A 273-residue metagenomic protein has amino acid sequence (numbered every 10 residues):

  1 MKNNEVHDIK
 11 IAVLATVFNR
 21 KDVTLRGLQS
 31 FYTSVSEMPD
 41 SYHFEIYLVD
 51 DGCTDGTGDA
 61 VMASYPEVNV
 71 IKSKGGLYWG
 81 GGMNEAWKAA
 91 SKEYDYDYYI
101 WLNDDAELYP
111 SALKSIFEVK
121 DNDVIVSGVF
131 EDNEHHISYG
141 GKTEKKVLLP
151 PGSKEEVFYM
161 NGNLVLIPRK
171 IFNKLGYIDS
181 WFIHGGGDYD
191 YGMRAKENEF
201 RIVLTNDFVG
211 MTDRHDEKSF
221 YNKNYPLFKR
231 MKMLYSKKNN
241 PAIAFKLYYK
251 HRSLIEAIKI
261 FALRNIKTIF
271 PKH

Functional and structural regions predicted by a protein language model:
R20-V35: Short, well-formed alpha-helical segments that are part of the catalytic scaffolds of diverse glycosyltransferases
D50-D59: A conserved acidic beta->alpha catalytic loop
S73-S91: Glycine-rich, basic loop-to-helix element that forms the pyrophosphate-binding segment of sugar-nucleotide handling
D95-E107: Short beta-strand-to-loop acidic/aromatic patch adjacent to the donor-nucleotide binding site
E107-Y139: Conserved donor NDP-sugar-binding/catalytic core segment of glycosyltransferases
V147-I167: A recurrent flexible, glycine/aromatic-enriched loop bordering the glycosyltransferase active site that acts as
V165, I171-G176, W181-F208: A short, conserved alpha-helix in the catalytic core of glycosyltransferases
E217-H273: Non-catalytic, C-terminal membrane-associated alpha-helical segments of glycosyltransferases
